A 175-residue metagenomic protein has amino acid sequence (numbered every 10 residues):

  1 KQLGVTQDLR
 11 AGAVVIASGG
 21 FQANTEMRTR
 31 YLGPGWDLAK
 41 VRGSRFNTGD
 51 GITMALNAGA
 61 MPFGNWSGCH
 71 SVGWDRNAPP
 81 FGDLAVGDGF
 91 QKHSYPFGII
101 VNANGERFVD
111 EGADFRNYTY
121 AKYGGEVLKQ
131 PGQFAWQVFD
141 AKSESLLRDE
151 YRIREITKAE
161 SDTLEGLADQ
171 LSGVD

Functional and structural regions predicted by a protein language model:
K1, A13-I16, Q137-D140: Short beta-strand elements
K1, L9, F115: A Rossmann-like FAD-binding core segment of flavoenzymes
Q2-G4, A103-N104: Short, ordered coil/turn segments that flank beta-strands lining enzyme active or ligand-binding pockets
Q2-L3, G43, V86, H93: Generic detector of short alpha-helix boundary/capping microenvironments and adjacent low-complexity segments
G4-A78: Glycine-rich loop(s) and the adjacent beta-strand/alpha-helix scaffold that form part
T48, I52-V174: An anion/pyrophosphate-binding glycine-rich loop and adjacent beta-alpha core in soluble alpha-beta enzymes
